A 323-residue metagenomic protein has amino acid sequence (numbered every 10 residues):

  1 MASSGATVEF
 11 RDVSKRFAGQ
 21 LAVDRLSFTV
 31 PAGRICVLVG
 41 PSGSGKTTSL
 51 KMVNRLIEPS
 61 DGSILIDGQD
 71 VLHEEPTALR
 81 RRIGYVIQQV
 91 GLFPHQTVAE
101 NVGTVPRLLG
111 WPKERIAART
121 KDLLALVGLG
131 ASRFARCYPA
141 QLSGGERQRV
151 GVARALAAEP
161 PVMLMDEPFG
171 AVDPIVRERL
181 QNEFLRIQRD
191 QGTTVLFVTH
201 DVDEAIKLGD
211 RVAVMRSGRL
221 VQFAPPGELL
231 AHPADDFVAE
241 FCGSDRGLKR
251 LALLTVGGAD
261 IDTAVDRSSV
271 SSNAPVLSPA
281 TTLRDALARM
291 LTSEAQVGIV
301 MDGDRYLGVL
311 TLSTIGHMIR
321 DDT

Functional and structural regions predicted by a protein language model:
N54: Helix-to-loop junction immediately C-terminal to a conserved catalytic motif
V71-G84, L108, E114, P233: ABC ATPase NBD coupling module
A99-R107, A117, K121: Short helical segment in ABC ATPase nucleotide-binding domains corresponding to the A-loop/adjacent helical element
C137-L142, E146: Conserved ABC ATPase signature
A157-P161: A short, proline-enriched helix->beta-strand linker immediately N-terminal to the Walker B motif in ABC-type P-loop
F223-A224, H232, V309: ABC ATPase "signature
